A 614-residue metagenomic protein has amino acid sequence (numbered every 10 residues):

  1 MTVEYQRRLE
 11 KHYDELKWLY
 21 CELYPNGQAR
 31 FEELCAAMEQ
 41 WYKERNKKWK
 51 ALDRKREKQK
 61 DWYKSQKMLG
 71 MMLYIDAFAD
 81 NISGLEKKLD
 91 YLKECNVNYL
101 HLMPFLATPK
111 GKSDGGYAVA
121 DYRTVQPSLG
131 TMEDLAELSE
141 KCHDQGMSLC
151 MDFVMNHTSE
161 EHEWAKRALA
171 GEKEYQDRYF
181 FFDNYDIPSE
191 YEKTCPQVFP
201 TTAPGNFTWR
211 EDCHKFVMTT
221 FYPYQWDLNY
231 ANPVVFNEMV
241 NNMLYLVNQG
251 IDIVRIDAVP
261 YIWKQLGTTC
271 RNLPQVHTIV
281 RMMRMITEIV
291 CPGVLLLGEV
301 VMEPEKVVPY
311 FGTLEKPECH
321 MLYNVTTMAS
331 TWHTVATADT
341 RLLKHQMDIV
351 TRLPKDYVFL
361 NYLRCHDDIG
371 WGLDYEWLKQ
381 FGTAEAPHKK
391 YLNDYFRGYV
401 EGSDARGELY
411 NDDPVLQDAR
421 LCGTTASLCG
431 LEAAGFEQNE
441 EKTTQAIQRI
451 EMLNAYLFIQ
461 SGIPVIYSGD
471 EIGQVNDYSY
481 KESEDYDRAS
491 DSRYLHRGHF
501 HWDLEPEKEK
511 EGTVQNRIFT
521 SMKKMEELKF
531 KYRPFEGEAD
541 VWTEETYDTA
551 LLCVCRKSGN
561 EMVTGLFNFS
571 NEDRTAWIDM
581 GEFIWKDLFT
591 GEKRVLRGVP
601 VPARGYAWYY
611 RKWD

Functional and structural regions predicted by a protein language model:
M1-D614: Active-site and adjacent substrate-binding regions of carbohydrate-active enzymes
